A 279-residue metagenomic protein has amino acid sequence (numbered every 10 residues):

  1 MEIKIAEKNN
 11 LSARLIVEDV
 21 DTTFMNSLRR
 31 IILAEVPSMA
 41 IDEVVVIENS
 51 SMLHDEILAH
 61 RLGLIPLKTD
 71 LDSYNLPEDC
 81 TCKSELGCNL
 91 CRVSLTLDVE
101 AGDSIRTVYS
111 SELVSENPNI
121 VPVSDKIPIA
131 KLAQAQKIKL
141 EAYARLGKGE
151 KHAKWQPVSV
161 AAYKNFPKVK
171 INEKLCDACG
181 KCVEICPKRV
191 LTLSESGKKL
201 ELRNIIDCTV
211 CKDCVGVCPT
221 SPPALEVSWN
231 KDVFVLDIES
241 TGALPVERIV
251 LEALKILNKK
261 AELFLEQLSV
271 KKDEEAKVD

Functional and structural regions predicted by a protein language model:
M1-D279: Protein-protein interaction/assembly regions in multi-subunit complexes
